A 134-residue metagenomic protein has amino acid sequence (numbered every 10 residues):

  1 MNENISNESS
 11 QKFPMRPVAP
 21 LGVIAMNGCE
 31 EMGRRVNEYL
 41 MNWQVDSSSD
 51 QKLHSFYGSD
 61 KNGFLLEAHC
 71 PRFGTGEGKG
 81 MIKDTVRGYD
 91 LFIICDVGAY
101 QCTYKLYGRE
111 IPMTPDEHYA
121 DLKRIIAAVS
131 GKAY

Functional and structural regions predicted by a protein language model:
M1-Y134: PRPP-associated nucleotide enzymes
